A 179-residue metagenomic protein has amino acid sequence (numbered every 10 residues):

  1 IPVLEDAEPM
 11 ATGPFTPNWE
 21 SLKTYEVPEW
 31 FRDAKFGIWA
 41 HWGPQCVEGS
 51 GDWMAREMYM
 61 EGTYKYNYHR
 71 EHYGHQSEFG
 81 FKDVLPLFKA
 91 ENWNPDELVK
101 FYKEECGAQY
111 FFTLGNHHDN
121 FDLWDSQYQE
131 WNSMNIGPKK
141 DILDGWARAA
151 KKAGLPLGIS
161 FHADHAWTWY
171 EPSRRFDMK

Functional and structural regions predicted by a protein language model:
I1-K179: Mature catalytic domains of secreted/periplasmic carbohydrate-active enzymes
